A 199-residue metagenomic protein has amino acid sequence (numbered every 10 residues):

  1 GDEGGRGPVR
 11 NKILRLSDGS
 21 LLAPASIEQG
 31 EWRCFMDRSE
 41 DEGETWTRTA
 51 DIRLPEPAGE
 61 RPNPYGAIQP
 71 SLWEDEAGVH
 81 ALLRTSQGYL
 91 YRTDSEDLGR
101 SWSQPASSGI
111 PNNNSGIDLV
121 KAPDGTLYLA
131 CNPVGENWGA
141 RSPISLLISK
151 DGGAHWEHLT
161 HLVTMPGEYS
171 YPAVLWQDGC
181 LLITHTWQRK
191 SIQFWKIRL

Functional and structural regions predicted by a protein language model:
G1-L199: Asp-box/BNR beta-propeller blade signature and adjacent active/binding-site loops in extracellular glycan-interacting
